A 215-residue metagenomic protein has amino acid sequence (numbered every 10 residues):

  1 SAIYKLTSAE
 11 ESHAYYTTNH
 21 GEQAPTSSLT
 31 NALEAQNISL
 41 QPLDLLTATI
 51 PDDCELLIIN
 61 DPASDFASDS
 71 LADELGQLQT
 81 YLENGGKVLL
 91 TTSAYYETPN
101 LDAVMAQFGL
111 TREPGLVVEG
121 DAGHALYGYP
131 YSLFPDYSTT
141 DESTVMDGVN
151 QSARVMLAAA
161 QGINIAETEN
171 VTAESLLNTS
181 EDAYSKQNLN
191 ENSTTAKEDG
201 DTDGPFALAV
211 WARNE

Functional and structural regions predicted by a protein language model:
S1-E215: Short, surface-exposed patches at the edges or C-terminal ends of soluble domains, predominantly
